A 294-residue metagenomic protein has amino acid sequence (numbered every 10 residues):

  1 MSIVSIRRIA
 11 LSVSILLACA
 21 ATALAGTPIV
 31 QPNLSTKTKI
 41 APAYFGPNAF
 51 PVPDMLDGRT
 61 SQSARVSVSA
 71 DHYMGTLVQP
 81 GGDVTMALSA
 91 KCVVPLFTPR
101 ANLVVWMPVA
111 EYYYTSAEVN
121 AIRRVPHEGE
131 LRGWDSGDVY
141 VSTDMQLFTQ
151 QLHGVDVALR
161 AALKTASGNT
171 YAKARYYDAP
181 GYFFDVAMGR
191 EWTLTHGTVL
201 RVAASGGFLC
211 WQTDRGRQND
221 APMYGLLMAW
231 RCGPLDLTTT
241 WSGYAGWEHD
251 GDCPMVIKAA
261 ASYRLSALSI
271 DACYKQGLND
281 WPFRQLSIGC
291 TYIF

Functional and structural regions predicted by a protein language model:
M1-F45: Cleavable N-terminal export/targeting peptides
G26-S167, A172, A179-L194, L235-T240 (+1 more regions): Transmembrane beta-barrel domains of Gram-negative outer membranes and organellar outer membranes
G81-T85, R132-D138, R175-F183, G197 (+4 more regions): Transmembrane beta-barrel outer-membrane domains
N102, T115, Q151-H153, N169-Y171 (+5 more regions): Short acidic, gly/pro-rich beta-turn/loop elements at beta-sheet edges and active-site/ligand-binding grooves
E111-Y113, T165-S167, C210-Q212, A245 (+1 more regions): Feature marks short, surface-exposed loop/turn motifs that line or immediately flank catalytic pockets and channel
E118, V125-E128, R215-G216, P222-F294: Outer membrane beta-barrel transmembrane domains
Y177-G246: Detector for outer-membrane/organellar transmembrane beta-barrel domains, recognizing the amphipathic beta-strand
